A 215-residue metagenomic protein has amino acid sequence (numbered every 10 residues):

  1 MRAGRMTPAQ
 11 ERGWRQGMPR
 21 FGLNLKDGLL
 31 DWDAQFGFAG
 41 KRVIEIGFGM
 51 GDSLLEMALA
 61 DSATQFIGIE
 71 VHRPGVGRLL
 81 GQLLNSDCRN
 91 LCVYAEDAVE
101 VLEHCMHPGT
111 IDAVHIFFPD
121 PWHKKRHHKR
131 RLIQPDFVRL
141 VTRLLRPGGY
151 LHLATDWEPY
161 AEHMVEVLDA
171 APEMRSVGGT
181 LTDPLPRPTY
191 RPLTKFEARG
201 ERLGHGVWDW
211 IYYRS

Functional and structural regions predicted by a protein language model:
M1-I44, D52-D61: S-adenosyl-L-methionine
I46, I69: Conserved beta-strand/loop positions that form the S-adenosyl-L-methionine
G49: Conserved glycine-rich SAM-binding loop
H72: Conserved SAM/SAH-binding beta-strand->alpha-helix loop
L80-P108: S-adenosyl-L-methionine
I133-P147: A short glycine-rich, Lys/Arg-flanked "PGG" loop and its adjoining helix->strand segment in the class I
P147-T155: Conserved beta-strand signature within the Rossmann-like core of class I S-adenosyl-L-methionine
E166-S215: Class I S-adenosyl-L-methionine
